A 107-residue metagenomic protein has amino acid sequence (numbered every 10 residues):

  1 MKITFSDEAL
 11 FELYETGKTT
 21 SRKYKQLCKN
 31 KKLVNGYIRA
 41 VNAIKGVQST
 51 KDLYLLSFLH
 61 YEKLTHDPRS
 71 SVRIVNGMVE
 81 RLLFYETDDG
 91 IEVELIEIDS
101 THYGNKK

Functional and structural regions predicted by a protein language model:
M1-N42: Arg/Lys-rich, positively charged N-terminal/basic patches that mediate binding to nucleic acids
A9, Y54-S57, N105-K107: A short, terminal or domain-edge coil/loop segment
E15, S49, D89: Residue-level marker of positions within ordered structural domains that often coincide with functionally constrained
G46-V72: A short, surface-exposed loop/turn module that caps and links secondary-structure elements
T65, R69-K107: Enriched for short, Lys/Arg-rich terminal
